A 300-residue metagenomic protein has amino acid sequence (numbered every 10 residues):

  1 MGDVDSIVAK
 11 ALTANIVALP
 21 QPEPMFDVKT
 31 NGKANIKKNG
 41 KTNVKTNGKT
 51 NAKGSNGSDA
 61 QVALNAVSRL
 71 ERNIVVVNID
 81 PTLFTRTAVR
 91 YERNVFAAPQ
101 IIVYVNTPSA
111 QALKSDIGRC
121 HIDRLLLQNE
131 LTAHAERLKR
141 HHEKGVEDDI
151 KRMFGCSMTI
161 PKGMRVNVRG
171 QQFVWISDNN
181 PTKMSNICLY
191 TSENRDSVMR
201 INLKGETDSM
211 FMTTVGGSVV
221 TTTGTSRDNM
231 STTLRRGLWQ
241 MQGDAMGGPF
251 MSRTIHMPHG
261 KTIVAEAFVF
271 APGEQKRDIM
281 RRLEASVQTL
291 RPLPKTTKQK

Functional and structural regions predicted by a protein language model:
M1, N106-P108, S192, A267-V269: Active-site-proximal beta-strand/loop segments in catalytic clefts of secreted hydrolases
M1, P161-M210, Q242: Secretory pathway targeting signatures of secreted, lumenal, and periplasmic proteins
M1-I7, E23-T30, A52-E71: Pre-catalytic or accessory/regulatory segments outside the catalytic core
M1-S6, K10-M25, K33, K139-V168 (+1 more regions): N-terminal "mature-domain start" segment
K29-N56: Asparagine/serine/threonine-enriched low-complexity, disordered tracts, especially those forming N-linked glycosylation
N35-K37, G54-A110, D208-I263, E274-K276 (+3 more regions): Signature of long, low-cysteine stretches enriched in small and polar/charged residues
V105, K114-R137, M158, M164 (+1 more regions): Surface-exposed amphipathic alpha-helical segments
Q128-H142, V146-D148, N180-P181: Charge-rich, low-complexity N-terminal segments
